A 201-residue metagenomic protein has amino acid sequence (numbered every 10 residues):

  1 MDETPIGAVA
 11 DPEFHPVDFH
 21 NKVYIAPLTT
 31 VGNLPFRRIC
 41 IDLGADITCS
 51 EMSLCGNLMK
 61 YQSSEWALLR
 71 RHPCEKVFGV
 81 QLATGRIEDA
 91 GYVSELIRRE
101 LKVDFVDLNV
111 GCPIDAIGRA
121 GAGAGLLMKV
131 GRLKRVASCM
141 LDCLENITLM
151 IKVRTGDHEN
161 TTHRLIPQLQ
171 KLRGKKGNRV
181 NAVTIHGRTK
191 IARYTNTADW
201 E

Functional and structural regions predicted by a protein language model:
M1-E201: Flavin-dependent oxidoreductase catalytic cores
